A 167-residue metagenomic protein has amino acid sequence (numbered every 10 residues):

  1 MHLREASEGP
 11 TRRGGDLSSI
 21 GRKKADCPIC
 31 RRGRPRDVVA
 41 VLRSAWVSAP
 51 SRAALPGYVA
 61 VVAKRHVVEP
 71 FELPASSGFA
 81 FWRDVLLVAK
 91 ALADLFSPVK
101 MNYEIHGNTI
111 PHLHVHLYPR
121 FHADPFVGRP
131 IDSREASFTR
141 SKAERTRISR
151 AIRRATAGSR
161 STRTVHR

Functional and structural regions predicted by a protein language model:
H2-E5, G9-R167: HIT superfamily nucleotide-processing domains
